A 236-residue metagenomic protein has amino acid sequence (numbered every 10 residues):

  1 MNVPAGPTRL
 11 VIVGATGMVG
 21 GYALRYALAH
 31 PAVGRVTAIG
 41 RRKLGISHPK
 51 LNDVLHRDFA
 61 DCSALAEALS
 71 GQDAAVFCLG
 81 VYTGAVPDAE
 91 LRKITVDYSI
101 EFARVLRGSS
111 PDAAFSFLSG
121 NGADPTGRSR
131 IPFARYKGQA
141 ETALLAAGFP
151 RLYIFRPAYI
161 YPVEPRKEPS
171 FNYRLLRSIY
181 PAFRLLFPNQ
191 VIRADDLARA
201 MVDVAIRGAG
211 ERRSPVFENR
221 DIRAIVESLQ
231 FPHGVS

Functional and structural regions predicted by a protein language model:
V3-H30: N-terminal Rossmann NAD(P)H-binding glycine-rich loop of SDR-like oxidoreductase domains
R9, V33-R35, A113-A114, R151: Residues at the starts of beta-strands that form the adenosine-phosphate
L10, G45, N52-S109, D124: NAD(P)H-binding glycine-rich loop region in Rossmannoid oxidoreductase-like domains and their noncatalytic homologs
V13, I39, C78, F115-N121 (+1 more regions): SDR active-site strand-loop-helix element
V19-A23, F102, A140: Hydrophobic residues within alpha-helices that form the first helical element adjacent to the glycine-rich loop
A29-G34, P49, P125-L229: Oxidoreductase cofactor-interface core, primarily capturing Rossmann-like NAD(P)-dependent enzymes
A38-G45: Short, polar loop motifs at secondary-structure junctions
